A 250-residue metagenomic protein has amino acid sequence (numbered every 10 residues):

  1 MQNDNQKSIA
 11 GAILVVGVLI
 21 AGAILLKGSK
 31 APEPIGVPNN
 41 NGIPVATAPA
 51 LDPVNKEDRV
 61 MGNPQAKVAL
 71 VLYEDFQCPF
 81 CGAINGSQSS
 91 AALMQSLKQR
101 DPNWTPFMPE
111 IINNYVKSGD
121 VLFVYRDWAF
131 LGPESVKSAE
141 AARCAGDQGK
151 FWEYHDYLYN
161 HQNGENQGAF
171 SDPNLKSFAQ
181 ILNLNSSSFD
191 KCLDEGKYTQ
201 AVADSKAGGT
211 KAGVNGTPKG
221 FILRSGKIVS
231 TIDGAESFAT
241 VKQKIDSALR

Functional and structural regions predicted by a protein language model:
Q2-G28, I35, S90-L93, K176-R250: C-terminal cap of thioredoxin/glutaredoxin-like
S29-A46: Ser/Thr/Pro/Gly-rich low-complexity linker/stalk segments immediately outside membranes or between
A48-P49, Y198: Short, flexible loop segments at the rims of nucleotide/cofactor-binding pockets, characterized by
L51-V68: A short beta-strand-turn-helix
V54, D156, K219-G220: Generic short beta-strand
N55-R59, M108-E110, K206-A207: A generic local structural motif
N63, L72, G234: Conserved strand-loop elements at the edges of beta-sheets that form or border functional pockets
A66, V71-F76, G82-Q180, A212 (+1 more regions): Structural alpha/beta surface segment adjacent to cysteine/selenocysteine redox centers across thiol/disulfide enzymes
